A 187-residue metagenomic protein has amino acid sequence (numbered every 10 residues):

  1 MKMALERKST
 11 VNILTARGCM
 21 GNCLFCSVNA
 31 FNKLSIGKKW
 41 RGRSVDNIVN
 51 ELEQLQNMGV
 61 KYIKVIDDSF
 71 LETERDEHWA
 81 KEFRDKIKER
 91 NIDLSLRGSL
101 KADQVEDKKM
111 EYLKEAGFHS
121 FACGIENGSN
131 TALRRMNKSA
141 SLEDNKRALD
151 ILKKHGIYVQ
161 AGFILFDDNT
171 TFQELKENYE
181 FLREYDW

Functional and structural regions predicted by a protein language model:
M1-Q160, D167, E180: Radical SAM [4Fe-4S] cluster-binding motif and immediate context
T10-N12, Q173-W187: C-terminal accessory regions of radical SAM enzymes
T170: C-terminal subdomain of alpha/beta-hydrolase-fold enzymes, centered on the catalytic histidine and its supporting
